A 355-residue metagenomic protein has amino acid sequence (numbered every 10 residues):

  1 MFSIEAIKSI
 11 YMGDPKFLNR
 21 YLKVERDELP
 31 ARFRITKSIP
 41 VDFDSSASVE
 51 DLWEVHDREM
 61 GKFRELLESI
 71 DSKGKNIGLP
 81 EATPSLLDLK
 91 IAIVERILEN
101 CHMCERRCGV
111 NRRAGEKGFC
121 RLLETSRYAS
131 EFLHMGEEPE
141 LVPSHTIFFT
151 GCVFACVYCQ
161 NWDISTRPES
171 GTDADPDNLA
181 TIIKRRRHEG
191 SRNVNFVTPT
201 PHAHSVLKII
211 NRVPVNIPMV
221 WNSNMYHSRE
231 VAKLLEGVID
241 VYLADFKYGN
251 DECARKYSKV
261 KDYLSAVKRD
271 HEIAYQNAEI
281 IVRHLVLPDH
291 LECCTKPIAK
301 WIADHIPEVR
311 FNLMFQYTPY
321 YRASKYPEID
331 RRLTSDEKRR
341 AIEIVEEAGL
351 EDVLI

Functional and structural regions predicted by a protein language model:
M1-M103, L333-I355: Iron-sulfur (Fe-S) cluster-binding modules
E65-F149, N161-P168: N-terminal [4Fe-4S]-dependent radical SAM core
R96-E99, G115, A174, P201 (+3 more regions): Conserved active-site and cofactor/substrate-binding residues in soluble primary-metabolism enzymes
H102, V157, D240: Conserved acidic residues
R107, N111, L123, R186 (+3 more regions): Change "in soluble alpha/beta enzymes" to "in soluble alpha/beta proteins
E131-A174, I182-P201: Long, charge-rich boundary regions
D173, K261, R331-S335: Short, conserved loop/turn and helix-capping segments at secondary-structure boundaries that abut family-defining
P176-E328: Conserved AdoMet/S-adenosylmethionine-binding subsite of the radical SAM
